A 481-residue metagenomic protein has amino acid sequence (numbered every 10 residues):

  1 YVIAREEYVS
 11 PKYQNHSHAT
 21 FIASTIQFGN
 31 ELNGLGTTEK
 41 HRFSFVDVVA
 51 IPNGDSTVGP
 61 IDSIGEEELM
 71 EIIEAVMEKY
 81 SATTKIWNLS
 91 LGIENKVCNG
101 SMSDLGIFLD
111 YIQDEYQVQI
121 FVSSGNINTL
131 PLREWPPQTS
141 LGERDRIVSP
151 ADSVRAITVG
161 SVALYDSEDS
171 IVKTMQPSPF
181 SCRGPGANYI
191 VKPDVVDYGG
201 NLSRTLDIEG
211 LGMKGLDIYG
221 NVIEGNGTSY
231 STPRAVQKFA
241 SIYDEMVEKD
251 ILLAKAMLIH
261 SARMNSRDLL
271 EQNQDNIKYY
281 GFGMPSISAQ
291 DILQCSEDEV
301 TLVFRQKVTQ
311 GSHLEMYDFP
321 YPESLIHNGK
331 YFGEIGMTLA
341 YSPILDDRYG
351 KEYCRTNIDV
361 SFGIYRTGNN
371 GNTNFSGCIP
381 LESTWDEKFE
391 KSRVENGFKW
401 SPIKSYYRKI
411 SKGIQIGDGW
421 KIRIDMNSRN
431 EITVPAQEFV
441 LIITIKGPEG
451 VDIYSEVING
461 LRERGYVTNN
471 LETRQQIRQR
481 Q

Functional and structural regions predicted by a protein language model:
Y1-E6, V162-T232: Catalytic-core environment of secreted peptidases
Y1-G65, Q117, D152-R155, G186-K192 (+2 more regions): Subtilisin-like serine protease catalytic core
P52-S153, G220-N226, Y230-T232: Substrate-binding/access-modulating region of protease and related hydrolase catalytic domains
Q119-P193, I208-E209: Structured lumen-facing ectodomains of secretory-pathway proteins
S231-E245: Short, small-residue alpha-helix embedded
K278-I364: Secreted peptidase-domain scaffold signal
C295-S296, F304, N370-I414: Extended, solvent-exposed segments with strong compositional bias
Y353-T367, I410-Q481: C-terminal edge strands of extracellular/lumenal beta-sandwich accessory domains
